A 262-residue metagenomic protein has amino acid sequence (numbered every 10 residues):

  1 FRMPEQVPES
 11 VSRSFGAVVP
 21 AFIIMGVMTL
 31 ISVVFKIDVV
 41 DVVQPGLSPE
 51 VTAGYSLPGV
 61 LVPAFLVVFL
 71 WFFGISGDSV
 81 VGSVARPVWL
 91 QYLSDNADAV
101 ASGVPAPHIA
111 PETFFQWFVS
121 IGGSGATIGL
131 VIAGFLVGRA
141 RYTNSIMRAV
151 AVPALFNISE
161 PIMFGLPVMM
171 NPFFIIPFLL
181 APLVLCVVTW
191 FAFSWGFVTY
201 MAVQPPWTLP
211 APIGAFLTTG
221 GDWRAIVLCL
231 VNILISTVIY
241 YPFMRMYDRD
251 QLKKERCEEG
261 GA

Functional and structural regions predicted by a protein language model:
F1-S76, P206-A262: Signature of multi-pass transmembrane helix bundles
V19-V27, I31, P58, V62 (+9 more regions): Hydrophobic faces of alpha-helical transmembrane segments in multi-pass integral membrane proteins
V33-D41, W89-N96, S194-A202: Membrane-helix interface motif
V34-D41, S76, L136-R139, S159-F164 (+1 more regions): Transmembrane helix-loop junctions in multi-pass membrane proteins
E50-G54, N144-A151, Y200-V203: Short, amphipathic, aromatic/basic-enriched membrane-interface segments that mark the entry/exit of transmembrane
L66-D78, L90, F156, P161: Transmembrane alpha-helix interface/packing and boundary motifs in multi-pass membrane proteins, characterized by
S94-P182: Helix-loop-helix junctions within the multi-pass membrane cores of secondary transporters/permeases
A97-A106, A149, M163-A262: Transmembrane alpha-helical segments and their short flanking loops that form helix-hairpins/helix-helix interfaces
